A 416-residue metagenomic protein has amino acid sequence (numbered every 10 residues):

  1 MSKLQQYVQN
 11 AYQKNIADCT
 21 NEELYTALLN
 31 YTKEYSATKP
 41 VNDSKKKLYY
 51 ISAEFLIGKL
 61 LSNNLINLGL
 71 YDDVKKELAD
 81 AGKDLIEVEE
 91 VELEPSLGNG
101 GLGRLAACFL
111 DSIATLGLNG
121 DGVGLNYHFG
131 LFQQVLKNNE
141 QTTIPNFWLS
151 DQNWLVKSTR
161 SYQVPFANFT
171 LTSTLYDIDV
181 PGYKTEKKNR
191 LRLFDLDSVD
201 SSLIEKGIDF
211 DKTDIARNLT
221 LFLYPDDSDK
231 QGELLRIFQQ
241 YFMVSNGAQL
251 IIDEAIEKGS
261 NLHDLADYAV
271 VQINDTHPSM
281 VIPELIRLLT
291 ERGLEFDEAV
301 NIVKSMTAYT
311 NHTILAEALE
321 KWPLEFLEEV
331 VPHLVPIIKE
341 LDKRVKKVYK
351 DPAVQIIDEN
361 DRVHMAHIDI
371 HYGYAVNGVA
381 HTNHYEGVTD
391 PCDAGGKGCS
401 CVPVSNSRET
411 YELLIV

Functional and structural regions predicted by a protein language model:
M1-V416: A conserved ligand/cofactor-binding region detector
